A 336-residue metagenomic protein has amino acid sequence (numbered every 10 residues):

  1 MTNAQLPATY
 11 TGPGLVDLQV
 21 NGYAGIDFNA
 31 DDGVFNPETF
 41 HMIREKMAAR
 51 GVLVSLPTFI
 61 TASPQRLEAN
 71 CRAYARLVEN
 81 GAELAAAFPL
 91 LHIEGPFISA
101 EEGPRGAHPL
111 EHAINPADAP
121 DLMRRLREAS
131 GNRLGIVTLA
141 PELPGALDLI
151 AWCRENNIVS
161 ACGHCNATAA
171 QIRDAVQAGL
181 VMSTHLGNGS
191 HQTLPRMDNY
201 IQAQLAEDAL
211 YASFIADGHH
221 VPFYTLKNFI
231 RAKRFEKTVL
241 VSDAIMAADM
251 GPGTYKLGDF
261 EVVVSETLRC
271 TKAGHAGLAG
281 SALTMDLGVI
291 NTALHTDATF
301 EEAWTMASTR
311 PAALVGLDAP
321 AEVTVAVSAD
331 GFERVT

Functional and structural regions predicted by a protein language model:
M1-H41, E45: Replace "His-x-His-based motif
P13-L15, V159, V181, V239 (+1 more regions): Hydrophobic "anchor" residues on beta-strands that sit immediately upstream of conserved functional sites
Q19, M47, I93, C153 (+5 more regions): Divalent metal-coordination and catalytic microenvironments
N21-A24, N29-A30, H41-N70, A86-S99 (+5 more regions): Divalent metal-dependent hydrolysis catalytic cores, especially in the metallo-beta-lactamase
L67-A82, D148-V159, T299-M306: Short, electropositive alpha-helical surface patch
E79-A86, A129-N132, E155-N156, K233-R234: Short helix-capping segments at alpha-helix termini
I93, I98-N199: Divalent metal-binding pocket/active-site signature
Q171-W304, L314-D318, D330-G331: Active-site-adjacent C-terminal substructures of enzyme catalytic domains
